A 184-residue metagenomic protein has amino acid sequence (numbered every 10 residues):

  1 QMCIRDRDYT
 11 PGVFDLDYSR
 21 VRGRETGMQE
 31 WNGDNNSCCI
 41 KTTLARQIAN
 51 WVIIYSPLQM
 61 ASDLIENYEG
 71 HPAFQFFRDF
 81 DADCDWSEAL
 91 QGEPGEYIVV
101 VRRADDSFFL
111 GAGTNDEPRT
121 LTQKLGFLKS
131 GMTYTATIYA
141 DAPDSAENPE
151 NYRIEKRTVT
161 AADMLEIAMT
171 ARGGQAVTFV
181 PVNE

Functional and structural regions predicted by a protein language model:
M2-I4: Short, small-residue-biased leader/transition segments that mark boundaries at the very start of proteins
E25-A104: Glycine-rich, aromatic-lined ligand/substrate-binding cores of catalytic and carbohydrate-binding domains
I53, L110, R172: Conserved, mostly hydrophobic/aromatic
S87-E88, V99-V100, I154-K156, M164-I167: Beta-strand-rich interaction surfaces with strong enrichment in secreted/lumenal proteins
P94-S130, Q175-T178: Carbohydrate-binding surface patches
L128-A142: Solvent-exposed beta-hairpin/edge-strand motifs
I138-A162: Solvent-exposed beta-strand/loop surfaces of large extracellular or lumenal domains
K156-E184: C-terminal beta-strand-rich structural cap/linker in extracellular carbohydrate-active enzymes
